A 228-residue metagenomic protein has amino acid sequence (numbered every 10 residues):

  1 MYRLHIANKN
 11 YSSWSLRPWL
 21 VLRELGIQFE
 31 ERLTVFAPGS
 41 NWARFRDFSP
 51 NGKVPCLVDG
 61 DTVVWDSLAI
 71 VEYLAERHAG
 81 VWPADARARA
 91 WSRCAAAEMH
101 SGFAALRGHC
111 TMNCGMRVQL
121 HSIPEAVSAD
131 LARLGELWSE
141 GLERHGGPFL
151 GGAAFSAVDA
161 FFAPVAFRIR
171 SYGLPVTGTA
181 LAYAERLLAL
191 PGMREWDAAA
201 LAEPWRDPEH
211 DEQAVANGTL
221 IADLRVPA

Functional and structural regions predicted by a protein language model:
M1-E125, A129, P227-A228: GST-like domain detector, emphasizing the conserved glutathione-binding G-site in the N-terminal thioredoxin-like
Y2-H5, C56, G151, R168-I169 (+1 more regions): A short, structure-level motif marking secondary-structure boundaries and short turns
L4-I6, R32, A153, S171 (+1 more regions): Short, contiguous strand/loop micro-motifs
Y11-W14, W19, W65, W82 (+5 more regions): Tryptophan-centric aromatic hotspots in well-structured domains and transmembrane helices
V35-A37, Y183, L201: Conserved beta-strand edge residues that scaffold enzyme active sites
F103-P191: GST-like fold's C-terminal all-alpha helical module
W138, P191-P208: Charged/polar, low-hydrophobicity segments characteristic of intrinsically disordered regions and flexible loops
A200-A228: Acidic/histidine-enriched, glycine/proline-rich intrinsically disordered or flexible terminal extensions
